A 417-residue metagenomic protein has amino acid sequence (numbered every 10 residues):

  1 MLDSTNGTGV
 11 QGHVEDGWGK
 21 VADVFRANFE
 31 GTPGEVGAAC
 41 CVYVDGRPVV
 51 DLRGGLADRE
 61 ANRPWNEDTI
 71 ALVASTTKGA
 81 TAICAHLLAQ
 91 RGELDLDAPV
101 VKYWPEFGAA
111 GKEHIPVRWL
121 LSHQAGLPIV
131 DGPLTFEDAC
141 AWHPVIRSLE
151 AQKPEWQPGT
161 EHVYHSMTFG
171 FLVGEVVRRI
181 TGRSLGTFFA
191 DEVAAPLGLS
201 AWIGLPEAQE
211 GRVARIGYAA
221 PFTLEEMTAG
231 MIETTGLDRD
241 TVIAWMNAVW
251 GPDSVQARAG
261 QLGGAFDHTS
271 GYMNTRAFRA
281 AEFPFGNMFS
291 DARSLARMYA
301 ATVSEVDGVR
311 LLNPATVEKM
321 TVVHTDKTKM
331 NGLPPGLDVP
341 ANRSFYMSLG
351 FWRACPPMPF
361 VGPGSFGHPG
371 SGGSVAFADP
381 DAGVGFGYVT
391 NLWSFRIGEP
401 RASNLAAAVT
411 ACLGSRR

Functional and structural regions predicted by a protein language model:
Q11-V73, D95, A151: Short, conserved catalytic-motif segment at the N-terminal edge
A22-R26, G46, I70-D97, V173-R178 (+2 more regions): Active-site SXXK
N66, Q152-G159, F169-L172, T275-P284: Flexible glycine/proline-enriched surface loops and loop-helix/loop-strand junctions
E67, L72-T76, Q90-G132, E150-A151 (+4 more regions): Active-site helix/loop module of the DD-peptidase/beta-lactamase fold, centered on the serine-lysine SxxK catalytic
H123, F169-V176, E282, G286-G308 (+1 more regions): Active-site-proximal alpha-helical segments within enzyme catalytic domains
A220-S290, V322-D381: Active-site Gly/Thr loop motif
S304-D307, T316, T321-P334, R396-R417: Short, gly/Ser/Thr-rich active-site loops of penicillin-recognizing serine hydrolases
H368-R417: Structured C-terminal helix/loop/strand segments within mature extracytoplasmic catalytic/sensor domains
